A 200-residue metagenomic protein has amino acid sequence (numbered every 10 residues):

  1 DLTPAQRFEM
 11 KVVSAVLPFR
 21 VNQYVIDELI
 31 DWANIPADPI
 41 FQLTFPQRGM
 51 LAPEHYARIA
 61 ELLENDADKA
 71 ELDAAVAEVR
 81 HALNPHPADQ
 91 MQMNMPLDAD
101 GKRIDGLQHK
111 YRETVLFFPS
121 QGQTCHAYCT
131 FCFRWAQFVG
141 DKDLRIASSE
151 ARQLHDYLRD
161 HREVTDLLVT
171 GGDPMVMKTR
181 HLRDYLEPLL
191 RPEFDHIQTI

Functional and structural regions predicted by a protein language model:
D1-H109: Flexible, acidic/Gly-rich N-terminal and inter-domain linker regions that tether and position cofactor-handling modules
V25, C129, I200: Conserved, mostly hydrophobic/aromatic
L43, A99, S148-D156: Active-site glycine-rich loop that binds ribose-phosphate moieties when present
R103-S120, D141-D143: Ferredoxin-like iron-sulfur electron-transfer modules
Y111-E113, Y128, E163-L168: Glycine-rich, often proline-containing surface loops adjacent to acidic residues and nearby aromatics that form
F118-A136: Local cysteine-cluster metal-coordination motifs and their immediate loop/turn environment, predominantly Fe-S cluster
F133-E150, H161-I200: Core AdoMet radical
